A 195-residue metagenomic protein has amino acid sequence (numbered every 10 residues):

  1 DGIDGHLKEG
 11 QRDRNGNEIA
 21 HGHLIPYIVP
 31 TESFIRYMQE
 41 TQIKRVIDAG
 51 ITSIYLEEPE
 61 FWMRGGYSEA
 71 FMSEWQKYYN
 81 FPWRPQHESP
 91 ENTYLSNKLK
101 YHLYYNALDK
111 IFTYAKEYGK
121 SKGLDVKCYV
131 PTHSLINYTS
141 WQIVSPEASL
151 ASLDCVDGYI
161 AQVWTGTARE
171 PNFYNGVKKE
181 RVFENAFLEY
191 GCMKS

Functional and structural regions predicted by a protein language model:
D1-A49, W83-Y101, D109: Active-site-adjacent "subsite" loops/lids of carbohydrate-active enzymes
D1-G22, S53-M63, G119-Y129: Glycine-rich, aromatic-flanked loop segments that form ligand/cofactor-binding clefts across common enzyme folds
G2-E18, W75-Q86, S149-G166: Acidic, His- and aromatic-enriched active-site or binding-groove loops in soluble protein domains that engage sugars
T41-A49, Y114-Y118, C192-M193: A generic secondary-structure signal
T41-I54, C155-Y159: Catalytic domains of carbohydrate-active enzymes, especially glycoside hydrolases
I51-E58, Q162-T165, E189-Y190, S195: Substrate-binding cleft of secreted/luminal carbohydrate-active enzymes
E57-T93, H133-N137: Active-site-proximal loop/short-helix segments that contain or immediately flank catalytic acid/base residue(s)
R64-G65, L108-G191: Substrate-binding cleft/loops of secretory-pathway carbohydrate-active enzymes
